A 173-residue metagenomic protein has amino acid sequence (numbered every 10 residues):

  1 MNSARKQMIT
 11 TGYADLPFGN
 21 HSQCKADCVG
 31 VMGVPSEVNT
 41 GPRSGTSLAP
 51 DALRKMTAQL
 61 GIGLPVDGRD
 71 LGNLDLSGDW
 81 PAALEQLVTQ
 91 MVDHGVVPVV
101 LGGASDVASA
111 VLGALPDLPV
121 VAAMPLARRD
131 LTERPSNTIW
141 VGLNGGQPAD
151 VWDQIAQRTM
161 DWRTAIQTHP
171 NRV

Functional and structural regions predicted by a protein language model:
N2-V173: Conserved alpha-helical scaffold segments that buttress catalytic/binding sites
